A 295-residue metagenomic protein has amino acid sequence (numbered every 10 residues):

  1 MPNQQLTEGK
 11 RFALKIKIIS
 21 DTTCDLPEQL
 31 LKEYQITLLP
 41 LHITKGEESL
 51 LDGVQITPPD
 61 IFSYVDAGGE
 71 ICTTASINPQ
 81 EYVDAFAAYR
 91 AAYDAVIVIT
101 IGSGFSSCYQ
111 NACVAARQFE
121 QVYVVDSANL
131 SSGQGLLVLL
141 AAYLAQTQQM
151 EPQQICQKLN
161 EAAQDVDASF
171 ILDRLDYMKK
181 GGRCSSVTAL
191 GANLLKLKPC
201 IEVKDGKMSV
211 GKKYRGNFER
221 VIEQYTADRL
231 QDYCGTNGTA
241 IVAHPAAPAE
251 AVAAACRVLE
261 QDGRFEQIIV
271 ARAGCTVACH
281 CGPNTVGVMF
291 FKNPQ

Functional and structural regions predicted by a protein language model:
M1-P2, V124: Intrinsically disordered, low-complexity peptide-like regions
P2-A13: Short, Lys/Arg-enriched N-terminal segments with co-localized hydrophobic residues within the first ~10-30 amino acids
Q5-L6, Q35, V83, D94 (+2 more regions): Compositionally biased, intrinsically disordered low-complexity regions enriched in proline and serine
F12, K17, T23-T37, L41-H42 (+3 more regions): Mixed-charge interfacial surface used for oligomerization/domain docking and macromolecular partner engagement
S49-Q118: Class I S-adenosyl-L-methionine
